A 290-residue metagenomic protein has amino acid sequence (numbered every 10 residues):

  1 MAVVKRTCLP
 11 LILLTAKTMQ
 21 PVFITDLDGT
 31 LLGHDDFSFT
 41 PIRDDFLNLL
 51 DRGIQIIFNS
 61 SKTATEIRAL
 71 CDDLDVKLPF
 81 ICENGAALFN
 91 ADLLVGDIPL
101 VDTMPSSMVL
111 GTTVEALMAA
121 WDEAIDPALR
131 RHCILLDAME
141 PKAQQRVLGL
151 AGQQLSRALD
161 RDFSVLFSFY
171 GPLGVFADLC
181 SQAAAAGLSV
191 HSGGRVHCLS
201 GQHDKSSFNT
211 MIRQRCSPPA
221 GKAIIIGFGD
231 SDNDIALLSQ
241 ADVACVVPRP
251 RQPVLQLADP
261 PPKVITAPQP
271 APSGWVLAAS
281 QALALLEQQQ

Functional and structural regions predicted by a protein language model:
A2-T25, D73, I224: Non-catalytic pre-domain segments flanking phosphatase-related domains
M19-V22, F39, V196-Q290: Mg2+-dependent phosphoryl-transfer enzymes with acidic/Ser/Thr/Gly-rich catalytic loops
H34-F37: Conserved ATPase-coupling elements of RecA-like P-loop NTPase cores
F39-D137: Active-site phosphate-binding/coordination module
K77-N84, Q153-Q154, A244-R249: Short hydrophobic/aromatic-enriched beta-strand-loop microsegments
N84, Q144, L238: Residue-level signal for inorganic ion chemistry
I125-I226, D232-N233: Conserved acidic, metal-coordinating active-site core of Asp-based, Mg2+-dependent phosphoryl-transfer enzymes
